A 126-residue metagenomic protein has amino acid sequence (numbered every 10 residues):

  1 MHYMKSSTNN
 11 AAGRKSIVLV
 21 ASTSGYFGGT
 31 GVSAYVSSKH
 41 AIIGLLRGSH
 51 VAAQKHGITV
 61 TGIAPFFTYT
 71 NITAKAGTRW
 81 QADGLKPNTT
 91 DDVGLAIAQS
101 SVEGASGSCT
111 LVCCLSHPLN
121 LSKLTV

Functional and structural regions predicted by a protein language model:
M1, L46-R47, G94-I97: Short-chain dehydrogenase/reductase
M1-A12, H50-V51: Amphipathic alpha-helical dimer-interface segment in Rossmann-like NAD(P)H-dependent oxidoreductases
S22: Residue(s) in the substrate-gating loop at a strand-loop-helix junction that position the organic substrate next
F27, G48-I58, F67: Active-site-adjacent segment of SDR/Rossmann-fold oxidoreductases
G28-V32: Active-site "substrate specificity/gating" loop of NAD(P)-dependent dehydrogenases, especially the short-chain
S38: Active-site helix of classical SDR
G62, T78-V126: C-terminal helical subdomain
A64-K75: Short, flexible catalytic-loop segment of classical short-chain dehydrogenase/reductase
